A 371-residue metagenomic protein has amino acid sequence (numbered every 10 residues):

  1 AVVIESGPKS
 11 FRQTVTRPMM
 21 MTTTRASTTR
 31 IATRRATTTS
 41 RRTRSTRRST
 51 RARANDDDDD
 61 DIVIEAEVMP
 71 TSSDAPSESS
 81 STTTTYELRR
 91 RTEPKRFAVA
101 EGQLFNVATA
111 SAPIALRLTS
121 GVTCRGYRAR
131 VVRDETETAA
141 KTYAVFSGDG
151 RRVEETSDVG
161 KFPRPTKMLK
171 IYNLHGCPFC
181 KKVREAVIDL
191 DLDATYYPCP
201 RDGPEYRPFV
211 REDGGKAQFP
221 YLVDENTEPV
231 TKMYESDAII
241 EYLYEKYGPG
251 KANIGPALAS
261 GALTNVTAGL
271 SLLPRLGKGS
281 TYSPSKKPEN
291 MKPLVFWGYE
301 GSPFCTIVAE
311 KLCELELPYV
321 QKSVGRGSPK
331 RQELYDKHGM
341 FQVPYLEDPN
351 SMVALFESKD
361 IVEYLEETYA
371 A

Functional and structural regions predicted by a protein language model:
A1-R41, A54: N-terminal chloroplast transit peptides
R41-S49: Short Lys/Arg-rich cationic patches that frequently serve as NLS/NoLS or arginine-rich RNA/DNA-binding motifs
R51, N55-A371: GST-like domain detector, emphasizing the conserved glutathione-binding G-site in the N-terminal thioredoxin-like
